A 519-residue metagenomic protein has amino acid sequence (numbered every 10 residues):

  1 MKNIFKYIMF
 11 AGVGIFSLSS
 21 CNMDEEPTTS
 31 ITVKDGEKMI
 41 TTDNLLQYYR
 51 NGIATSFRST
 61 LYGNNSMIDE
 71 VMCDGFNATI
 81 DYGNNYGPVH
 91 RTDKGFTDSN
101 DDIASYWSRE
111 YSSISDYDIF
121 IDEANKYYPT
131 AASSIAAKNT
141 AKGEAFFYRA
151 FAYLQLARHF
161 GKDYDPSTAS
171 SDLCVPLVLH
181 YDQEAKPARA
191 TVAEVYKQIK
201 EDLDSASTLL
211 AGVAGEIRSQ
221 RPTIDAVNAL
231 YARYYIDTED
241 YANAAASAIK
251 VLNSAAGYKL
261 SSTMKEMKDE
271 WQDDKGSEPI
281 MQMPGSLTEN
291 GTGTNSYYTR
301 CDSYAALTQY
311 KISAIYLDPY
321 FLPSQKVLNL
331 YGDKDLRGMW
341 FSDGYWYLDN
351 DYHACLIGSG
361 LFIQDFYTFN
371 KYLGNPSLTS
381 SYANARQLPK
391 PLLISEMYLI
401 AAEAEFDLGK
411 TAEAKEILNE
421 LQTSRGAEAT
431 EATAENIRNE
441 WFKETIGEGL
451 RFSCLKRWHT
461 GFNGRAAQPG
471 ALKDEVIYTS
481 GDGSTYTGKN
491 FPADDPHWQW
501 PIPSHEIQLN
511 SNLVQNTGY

Functional and structural regions predicted by a protein language model:
N3-F5, V13-T42, I199, A232 (+1 more regions): Bacterial Sec-dependent N-terminal signal peptides
C21-M72, P319-Y320, V327-K334, W340 (+3 more regions): Membrane-proximal, proline-rich intrinsically disordered regions
V33-E37, N64-I80, K162-S171, G212-R300 (+1 more regions): Short, surface-exposed recognition loops and adjoining beta-strand edges that mediate ligand/DNA contacts, enriched
L45-Y48, A245-K390, I394, E444 (+7 more regions): Hydrophobic-face positions in mid-chain alpha helices that act as interaction patches
Y86-F160, A190, S207-G212, Y382-P389 (+2 more regions): Conserved, well-structured interaction surfaces
I114-Y117, Y196, L203, A248 (+1 more regions): Inward-facing hydrophobic residues that define packing positions of alpha-helical scaffold repeats
